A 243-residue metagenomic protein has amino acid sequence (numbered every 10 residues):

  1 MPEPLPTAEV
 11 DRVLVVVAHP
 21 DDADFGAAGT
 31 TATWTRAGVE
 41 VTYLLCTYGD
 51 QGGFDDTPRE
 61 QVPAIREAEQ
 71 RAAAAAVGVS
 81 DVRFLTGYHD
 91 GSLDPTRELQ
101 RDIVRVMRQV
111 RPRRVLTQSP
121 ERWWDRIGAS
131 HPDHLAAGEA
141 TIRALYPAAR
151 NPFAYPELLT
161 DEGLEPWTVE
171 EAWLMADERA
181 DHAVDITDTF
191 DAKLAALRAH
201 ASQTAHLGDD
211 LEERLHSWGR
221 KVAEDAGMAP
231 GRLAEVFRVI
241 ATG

Functional and structural regions predicted by a protein language model:
M1-L14, P95-G243: Metal-dependent de-N-acetylase/amidase catalytic core
M1-R111, R238: Active-site rim/loop-helix segments in enzyme catalytic domains that contact anionic ligands
